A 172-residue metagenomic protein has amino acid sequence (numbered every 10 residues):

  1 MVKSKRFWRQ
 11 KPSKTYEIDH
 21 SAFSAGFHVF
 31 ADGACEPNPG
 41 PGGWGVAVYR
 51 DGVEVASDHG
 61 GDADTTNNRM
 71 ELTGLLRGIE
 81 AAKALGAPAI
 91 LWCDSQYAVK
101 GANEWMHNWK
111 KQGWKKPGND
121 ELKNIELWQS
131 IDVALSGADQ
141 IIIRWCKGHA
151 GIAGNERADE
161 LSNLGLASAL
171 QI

Functional and structural regions predicted by a protein language model:
M1-F7: N-terminal accessory regions of nucleic-acid-interacting proteins
K5, K14-R69, T73, R77-P88 (+2 more regions): RNase H-like nuclease fold core
A34-P41, S57, L76-R157, L166: RNase H catalytic domain
